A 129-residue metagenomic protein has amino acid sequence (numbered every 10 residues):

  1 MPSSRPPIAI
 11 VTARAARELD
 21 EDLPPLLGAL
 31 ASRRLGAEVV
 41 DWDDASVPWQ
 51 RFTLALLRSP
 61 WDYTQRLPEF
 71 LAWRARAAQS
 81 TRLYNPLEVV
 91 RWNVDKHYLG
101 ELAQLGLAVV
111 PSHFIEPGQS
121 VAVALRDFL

Functional and structural regions predicted by a protein language model:
M1-S4, S46-P48: Short boundary motifs at domain starts and secondary-structure transition points
P2-T12, A37, R74-Q79, L87-L129: Active-site nucleotide/adenylate-binding loops and adjacent lid/helix of ATP-dependent enzymes
S3-R33: Short, charged N-terminal beta->alpha structural module
V11-A13, L23, S59, Y84 (+1 more regions): Short secondary-structure boundary micro-motifs
R17, W61, S112-I115: Short N-terminal micro-motifs specific to bacterial/archaeal maturation and metal-cluster initiation sites
E21-P25, Q50, P68-E69, H97: Generic recognition of short, well-ordered alpha-helical segments
L35-A77, Y84-N93: N-terminal glycine-rich "phosphate-gripper" loop used for MgATP/nucleotide binding and carboxylate activation
